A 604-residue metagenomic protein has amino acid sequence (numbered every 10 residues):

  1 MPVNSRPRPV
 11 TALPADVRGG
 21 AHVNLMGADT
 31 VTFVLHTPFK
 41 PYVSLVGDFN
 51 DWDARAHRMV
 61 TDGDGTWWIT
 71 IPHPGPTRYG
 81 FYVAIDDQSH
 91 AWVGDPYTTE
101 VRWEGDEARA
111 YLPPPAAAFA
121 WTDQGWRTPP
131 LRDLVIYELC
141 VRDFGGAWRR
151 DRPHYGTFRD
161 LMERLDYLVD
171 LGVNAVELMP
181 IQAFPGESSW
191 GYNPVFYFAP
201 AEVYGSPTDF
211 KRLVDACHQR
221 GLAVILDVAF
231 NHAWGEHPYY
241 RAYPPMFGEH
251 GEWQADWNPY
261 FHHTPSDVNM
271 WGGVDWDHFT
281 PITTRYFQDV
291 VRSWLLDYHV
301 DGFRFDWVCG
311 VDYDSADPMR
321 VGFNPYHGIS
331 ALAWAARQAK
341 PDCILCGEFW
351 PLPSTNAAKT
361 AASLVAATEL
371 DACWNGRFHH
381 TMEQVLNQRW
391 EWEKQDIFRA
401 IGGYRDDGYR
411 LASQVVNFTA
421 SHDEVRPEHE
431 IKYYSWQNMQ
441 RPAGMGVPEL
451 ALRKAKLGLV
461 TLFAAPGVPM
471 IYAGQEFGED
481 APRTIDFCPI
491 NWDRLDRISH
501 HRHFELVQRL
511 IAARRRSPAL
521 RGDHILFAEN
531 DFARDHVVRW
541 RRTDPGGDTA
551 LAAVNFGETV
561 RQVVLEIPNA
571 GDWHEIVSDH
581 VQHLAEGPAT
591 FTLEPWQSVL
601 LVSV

Functional and structural regions predicted by a protein language model:
M1-F39, V60-E138, D143-P153, D160: The feature marks proteins involved in alpha-glucan
V31-T37, V43, F556-G571: Surface-exposed beta-strand/loop patches in extracellular or lumenal glycoproteins
V43, A585-V604: C-terminal beta-strand-rich structural cap/linker in extracellular carbohydrate-active enzymes
Q124-L131, C140-H299, W307-N324, A331-K340: Substrate-binding/active-site clefts of carbohydrate-active enzymes
V135-Y137, V176, V224-L226, F303 (+3 more regions): Hydrophobic faces of well-ordered beta-strands that scaffold small-molecule active sites in alpha/beta enzyme cores
L139, L168, L178, C217 (+7 more regions): Conserved, mostly hydrophobic/aromatic
H299, S315-M319, F323, H327-T484 (+5 more regions): Conserved alpha/beta catalytic core and glycan-binding cleft of carbohydrate-active enzymes
N491-E529: Aromatic- and carboxylate-lined catalytic core of secreted/periplasmic carbohydrate-active enzymes
